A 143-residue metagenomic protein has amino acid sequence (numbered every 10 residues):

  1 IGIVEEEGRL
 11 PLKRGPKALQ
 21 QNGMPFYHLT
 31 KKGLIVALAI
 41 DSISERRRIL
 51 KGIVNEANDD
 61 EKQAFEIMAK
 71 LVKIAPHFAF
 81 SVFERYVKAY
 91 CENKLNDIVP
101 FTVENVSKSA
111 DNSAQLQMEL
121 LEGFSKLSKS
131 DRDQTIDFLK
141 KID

Functional and structural regions predicted by a protein language model:
I1-R14: A short, conserved structural fragment
R14-A18, D60: Charge-rich, acidic-biased intrinsically disordered regions
A18-V54: Short, amphipathic alpha-helical interaction segments positioned at domain boundaries
I43-D143: Exposed, interaction-prone assembly regions rather than primary DNA-binding/catalytic cores
